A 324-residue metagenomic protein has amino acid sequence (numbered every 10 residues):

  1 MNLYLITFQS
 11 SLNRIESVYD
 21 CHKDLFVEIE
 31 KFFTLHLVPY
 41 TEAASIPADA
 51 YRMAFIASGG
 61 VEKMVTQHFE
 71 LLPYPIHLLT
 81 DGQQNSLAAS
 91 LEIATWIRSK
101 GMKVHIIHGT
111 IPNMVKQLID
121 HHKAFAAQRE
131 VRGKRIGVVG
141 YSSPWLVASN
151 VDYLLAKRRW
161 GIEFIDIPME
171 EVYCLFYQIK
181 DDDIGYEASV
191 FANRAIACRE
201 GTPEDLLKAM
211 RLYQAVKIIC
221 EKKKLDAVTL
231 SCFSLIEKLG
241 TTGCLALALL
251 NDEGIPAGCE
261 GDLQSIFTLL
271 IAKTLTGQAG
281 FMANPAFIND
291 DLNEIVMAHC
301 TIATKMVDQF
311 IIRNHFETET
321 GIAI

Functional and structural regions predicted by a protein language model:
M1-S45, D49-A50, F55-G60, L78 (+5 more regions): Anaerobic metallocofactor- and corrinoid-dependent redox/one-carbon enzyme cores, especially those from methanogenesis
E28, F32-R132, S142-W145, S149-D152 (+1 more regions): Cofactor- and metal-binding active-site motifs of prokaryotic enzymes that mediate redox/radical or nucleophilic
T95-Q278: Conserved, well-structured core segments that form the ligand-binding/active-site neighborhood of functional domains
